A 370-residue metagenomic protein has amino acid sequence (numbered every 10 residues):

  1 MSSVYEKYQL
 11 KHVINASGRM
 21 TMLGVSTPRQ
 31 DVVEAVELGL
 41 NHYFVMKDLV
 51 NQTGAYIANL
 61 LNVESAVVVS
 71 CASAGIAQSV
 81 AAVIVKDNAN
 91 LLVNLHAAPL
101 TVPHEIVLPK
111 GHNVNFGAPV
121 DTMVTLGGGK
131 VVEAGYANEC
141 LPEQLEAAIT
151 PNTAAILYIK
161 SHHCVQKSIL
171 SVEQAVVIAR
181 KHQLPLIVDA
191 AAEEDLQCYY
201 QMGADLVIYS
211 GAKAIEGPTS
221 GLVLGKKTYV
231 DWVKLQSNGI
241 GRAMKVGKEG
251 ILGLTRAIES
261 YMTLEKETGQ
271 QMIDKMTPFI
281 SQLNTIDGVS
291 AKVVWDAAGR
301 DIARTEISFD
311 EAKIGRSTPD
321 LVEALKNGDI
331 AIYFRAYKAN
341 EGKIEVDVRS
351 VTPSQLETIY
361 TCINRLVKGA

Functional and structural regions predicted by a protein language model:
S2-T27, N51-M262, I280-N284, G315 (+1 more regions): Conserved PLP-enzyme active-site core in the AAT-like
V4, N284-T361: Conserved C-terminal alpha-helix-loop-beta "cap" of PLP-dependent enzymes that closes/shapes the active-site mouth
H12-M22, Q30-L40, I302-I307: Generic N-terminal amphipathic, Lys/Arg-enriched alpha-helix
V36, G211, V346: Alpha-helical metal-binding/catalytic segments enriched in His/Glu/Asp
L40-L49: N-terminal glycine-/serine-/threonine-rich phosphate-binding loop
V63, M262-W295: Conserved PLP-dependent catalytic core of the aminotransferase class-I/II
R365-A370: Generic C-terminal helix-cap and adjacent flexible tail
